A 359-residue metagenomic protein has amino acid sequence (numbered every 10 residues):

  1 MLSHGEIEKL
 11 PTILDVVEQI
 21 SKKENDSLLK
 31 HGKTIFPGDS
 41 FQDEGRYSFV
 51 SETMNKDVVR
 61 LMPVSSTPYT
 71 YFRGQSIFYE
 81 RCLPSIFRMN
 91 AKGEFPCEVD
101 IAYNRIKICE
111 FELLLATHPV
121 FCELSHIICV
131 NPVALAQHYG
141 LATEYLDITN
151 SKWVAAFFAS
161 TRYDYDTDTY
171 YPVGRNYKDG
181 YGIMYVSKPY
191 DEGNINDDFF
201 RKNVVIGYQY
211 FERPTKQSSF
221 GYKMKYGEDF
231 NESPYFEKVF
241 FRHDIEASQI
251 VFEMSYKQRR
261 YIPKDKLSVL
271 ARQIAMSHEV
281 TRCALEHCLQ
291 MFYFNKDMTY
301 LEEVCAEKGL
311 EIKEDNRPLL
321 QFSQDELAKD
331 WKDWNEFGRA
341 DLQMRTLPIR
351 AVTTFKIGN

Functional and structural regions predicted by a protein language model:
M1-N359: Catalytic-core elements of nucleic-acid end-processing and repair enzymes
